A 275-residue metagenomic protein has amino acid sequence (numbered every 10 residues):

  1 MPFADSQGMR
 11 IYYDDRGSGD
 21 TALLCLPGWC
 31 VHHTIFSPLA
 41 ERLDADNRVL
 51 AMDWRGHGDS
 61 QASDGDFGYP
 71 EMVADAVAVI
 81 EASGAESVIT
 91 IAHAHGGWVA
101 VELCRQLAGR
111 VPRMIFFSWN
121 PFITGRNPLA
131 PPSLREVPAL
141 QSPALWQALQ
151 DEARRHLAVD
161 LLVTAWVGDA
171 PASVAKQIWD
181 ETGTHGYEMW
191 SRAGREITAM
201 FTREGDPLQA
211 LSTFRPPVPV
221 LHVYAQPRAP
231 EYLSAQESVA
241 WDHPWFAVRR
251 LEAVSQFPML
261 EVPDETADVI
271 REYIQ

Functional and structural regions predicted by a protein language model:
M1-L23, D44-N47, A85-E86, P112 (+5 more regions): Alpha/beta-hydrolase fold catalytic core
M9-G65: Conserved HGGG/HGGXW glycine-rich cap/lid loop of the alpha/beta-hydrolase fold
P27-W29, A92-G97: Conserved alpha/beta-hydrolase "nucleophile elbow" surrounding the catalytic nucleophile
P38, L50-H95, Q106, D268: Active-site loop/oxyanion-hole signature of alpha/beta-hydrolase fold enzymes
V101, R105, P112-A153: Flexible "cap/lid" loop of the alpha/beta hydrolase fold
A148-E181, G194-T202, Y224-Q226: Helix-loop "lid/cap" segments that line or gate small-molecule binding pockets
T184-W241, A247-R250: Conserved serine/cysteine hydrolase catalytic core
V254-A267: Catalytic histidine-centered segment of alpha/beta-hydrolase-like enzymes
